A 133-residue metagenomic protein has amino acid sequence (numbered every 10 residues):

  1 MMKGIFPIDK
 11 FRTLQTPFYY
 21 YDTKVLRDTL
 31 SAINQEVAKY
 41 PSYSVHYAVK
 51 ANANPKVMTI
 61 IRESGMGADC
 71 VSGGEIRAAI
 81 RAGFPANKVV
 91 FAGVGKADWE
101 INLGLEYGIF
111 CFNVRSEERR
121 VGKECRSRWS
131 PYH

Functional and structural regions predicted by a protein language model:
M1-V114, R120-K123: A charged N-terminal "starter" segment
E118, G122-H133: Positively charged, low-complexity/disordered segments
